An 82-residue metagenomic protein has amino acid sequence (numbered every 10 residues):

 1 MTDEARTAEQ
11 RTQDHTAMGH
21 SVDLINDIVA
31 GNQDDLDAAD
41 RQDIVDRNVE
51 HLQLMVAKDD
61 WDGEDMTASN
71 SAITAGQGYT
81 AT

Functional and structural regions predicted by a protein language model:
M1-T82: Beta-rich interaction/scaffold domains
